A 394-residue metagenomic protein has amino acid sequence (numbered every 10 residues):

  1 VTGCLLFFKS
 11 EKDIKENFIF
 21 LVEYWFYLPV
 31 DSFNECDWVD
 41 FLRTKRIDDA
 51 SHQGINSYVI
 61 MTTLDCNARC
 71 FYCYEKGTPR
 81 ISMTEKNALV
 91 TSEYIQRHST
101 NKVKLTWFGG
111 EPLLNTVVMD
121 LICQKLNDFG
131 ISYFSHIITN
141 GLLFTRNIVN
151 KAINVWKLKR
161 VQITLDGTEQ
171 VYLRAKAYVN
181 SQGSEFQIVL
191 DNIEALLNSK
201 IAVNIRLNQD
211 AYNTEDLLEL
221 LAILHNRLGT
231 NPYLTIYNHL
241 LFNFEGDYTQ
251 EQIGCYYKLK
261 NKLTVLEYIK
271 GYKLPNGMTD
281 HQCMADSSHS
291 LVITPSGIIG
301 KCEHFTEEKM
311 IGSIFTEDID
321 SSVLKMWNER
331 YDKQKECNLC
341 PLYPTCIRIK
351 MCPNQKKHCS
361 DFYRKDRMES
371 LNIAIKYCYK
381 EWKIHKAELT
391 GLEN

Functional and structural regions predicted by a protein language model:
V1-E23: Short amphipathic alpha-helical interface segments
K15-V59: N-terminal [4Fe-4S]-dependent radical SAM core
H52-K86: Canonical Radical SAM [4Fe-4S] cluster-binding loop centered on the CxxxCxxC motif and its immediate flanking residues
C66, W107, G297: Conserved, mostly hydrophobic/aromatic
F71-Y74, G300, N338-P341: Cys/His/Pro-rich metal-binding microdomains
S92-T106, N115-L241: Radical SAM/AdoMet-radical enzyme domain recognition
A202, Y233-T235, H239-E308, T345: A C-terminal junction/extension of Radical SAM enzymes
H304-N394: Flexible mid-to-C-terminal extensions adjoining Fe-S/redox cofactors in radical SAM and related proteins
